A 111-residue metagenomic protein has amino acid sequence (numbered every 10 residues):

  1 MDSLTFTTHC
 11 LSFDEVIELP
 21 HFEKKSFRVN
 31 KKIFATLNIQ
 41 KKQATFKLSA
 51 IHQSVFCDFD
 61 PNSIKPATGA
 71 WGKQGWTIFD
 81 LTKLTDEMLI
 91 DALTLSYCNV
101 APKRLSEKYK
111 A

Functional and structural regions predicted by a protein language model:
M1-A111: Charge-dense, helix-prone N-terminal extensions
